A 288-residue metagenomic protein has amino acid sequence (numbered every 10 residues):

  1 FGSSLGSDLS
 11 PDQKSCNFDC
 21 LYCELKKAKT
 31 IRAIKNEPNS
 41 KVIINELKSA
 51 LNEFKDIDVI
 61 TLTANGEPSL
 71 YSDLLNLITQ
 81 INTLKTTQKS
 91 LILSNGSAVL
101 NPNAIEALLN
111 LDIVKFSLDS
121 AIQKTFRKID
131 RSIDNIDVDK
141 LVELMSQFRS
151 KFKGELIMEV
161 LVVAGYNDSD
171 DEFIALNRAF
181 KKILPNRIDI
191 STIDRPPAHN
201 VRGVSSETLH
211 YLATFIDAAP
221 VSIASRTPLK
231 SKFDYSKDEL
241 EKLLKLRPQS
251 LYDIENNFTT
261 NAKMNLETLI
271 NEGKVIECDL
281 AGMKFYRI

Functional and structural regions predicted by a protein language model:
F1-K41: Canonical Radical SAM [4Fe-4S] cluster-binding loop centered on the CxxxCxxC motif and its immediate flanking residues
G2-S4, C20, I57, I113 (+1 more regions): Structural motif
P11, N45, N52, D168-I288: Auxiliary Fe-S-binding modules of radical SAM enzymes
C23-A28, D56-V59, A121-T125, L156-I157: Short, basic/glycine-rich phosphate-binding loops at helix/coil junctions that contact nucleotide phosphates
K26-L62, S72-N76: Conserved alpha-helical substructure of the radical SAM core
T61-E67, N95: Glycine-rich beta-strand-to-loop/alpha-helix junction loops that act as flexible
L70-T208: Conserved AdoMet/S-adenosylmethionine-binding subsite of the radical SAM
